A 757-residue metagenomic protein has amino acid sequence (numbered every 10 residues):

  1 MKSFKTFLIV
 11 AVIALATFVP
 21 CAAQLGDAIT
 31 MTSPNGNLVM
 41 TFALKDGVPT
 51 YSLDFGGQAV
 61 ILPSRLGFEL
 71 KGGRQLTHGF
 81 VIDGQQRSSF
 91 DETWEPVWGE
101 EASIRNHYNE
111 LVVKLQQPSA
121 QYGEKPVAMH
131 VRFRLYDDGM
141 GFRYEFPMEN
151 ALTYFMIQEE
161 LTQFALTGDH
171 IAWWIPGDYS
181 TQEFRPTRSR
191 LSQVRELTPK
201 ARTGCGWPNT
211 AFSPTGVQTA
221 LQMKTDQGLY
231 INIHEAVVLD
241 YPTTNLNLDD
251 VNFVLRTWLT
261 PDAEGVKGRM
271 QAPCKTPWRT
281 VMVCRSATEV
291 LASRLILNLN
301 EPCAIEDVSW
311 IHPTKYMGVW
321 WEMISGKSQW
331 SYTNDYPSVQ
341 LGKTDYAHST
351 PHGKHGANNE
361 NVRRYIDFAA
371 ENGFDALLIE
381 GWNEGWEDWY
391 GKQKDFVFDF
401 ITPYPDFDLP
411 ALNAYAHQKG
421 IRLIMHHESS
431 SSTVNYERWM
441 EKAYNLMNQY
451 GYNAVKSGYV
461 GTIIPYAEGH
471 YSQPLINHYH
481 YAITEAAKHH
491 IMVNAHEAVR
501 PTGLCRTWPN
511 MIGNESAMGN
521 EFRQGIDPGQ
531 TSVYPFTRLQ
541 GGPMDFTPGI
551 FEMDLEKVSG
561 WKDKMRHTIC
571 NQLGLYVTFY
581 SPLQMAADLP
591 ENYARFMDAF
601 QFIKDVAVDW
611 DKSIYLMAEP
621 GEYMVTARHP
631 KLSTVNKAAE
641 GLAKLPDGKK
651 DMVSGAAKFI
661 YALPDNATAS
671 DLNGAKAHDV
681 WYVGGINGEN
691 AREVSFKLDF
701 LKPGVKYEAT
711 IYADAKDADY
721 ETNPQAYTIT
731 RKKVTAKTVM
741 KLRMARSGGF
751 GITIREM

Functional and structural regions predicted by a protein language model:
M1-L8: Bacterial N-terminal signal peptides that target proteins for export
I9-T17: Bacterial N-terminal signal peptides
L25-E306: N-terminal accessory beta-strand-rich subdomains and adjacent acidic, glycine-rich linkers that precede catalytic cores
Q271-I366, N372, A376: An acidic-aromatic substrate-binding cleft motif
E380-T568: Aromatic- and carboxylate-enriched substrate-binding clefts and catalytic-loop regions of carbohydrate-active enzymes
C570, G574-P620, G641: Catalytic cores of secreted or luminal carbohydrate-active enzymes
E622-G641, G648, V653-Y707, F750-G751: Carbohydrate-binding surface patches
R731-M757: C-terminal beta-strand-rich structural cap/linker in extracellular carbohydrate-active enzymes
